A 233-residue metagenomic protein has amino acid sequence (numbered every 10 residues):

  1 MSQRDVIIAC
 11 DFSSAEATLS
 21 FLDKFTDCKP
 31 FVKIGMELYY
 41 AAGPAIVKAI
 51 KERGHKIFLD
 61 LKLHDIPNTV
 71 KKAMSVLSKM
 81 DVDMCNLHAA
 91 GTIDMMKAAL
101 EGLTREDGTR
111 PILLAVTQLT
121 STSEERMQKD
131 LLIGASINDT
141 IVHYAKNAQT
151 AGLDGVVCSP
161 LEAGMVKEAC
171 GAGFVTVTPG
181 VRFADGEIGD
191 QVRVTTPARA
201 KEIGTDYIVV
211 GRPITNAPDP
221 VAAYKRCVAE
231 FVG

Functional and structural regions predicted by a protein language model:
M1-F21, G164-G171, T195, A229 (+1 more regions): N-terminal amphipathic alpha-helix/helix-capping segment at the start of soluble metabolic enzymes
Q3, T69-A73, S78-D154, E162 (+2 more regions): Conserved anion-binding
R4-C10, V32-I34, I57-L61, C85-L87 (+4 more regions): Hydrophobic faces of well-ordered beta-strands that scaffold small-molecule active sites in alpha/beta enzyme cores
S13-F25, N68-V76, I137-N147, Q191-R199: Short, acidic/polar
A15-A17, E37-R53, D65-K72, A89-I112 (+3 more regions): Active-site-adjacent beta->alpha loops and helix N-cap segments on the catalytic face of soluble alpha/beta enzymes
D27, R53, M80, A151 (+1 more regions): Structural motif
M80-I93, G180-R182, D190-A223: Glycine-rich phosphate-binding active-site loops on the catalytic face of alpha/beta enzymes
